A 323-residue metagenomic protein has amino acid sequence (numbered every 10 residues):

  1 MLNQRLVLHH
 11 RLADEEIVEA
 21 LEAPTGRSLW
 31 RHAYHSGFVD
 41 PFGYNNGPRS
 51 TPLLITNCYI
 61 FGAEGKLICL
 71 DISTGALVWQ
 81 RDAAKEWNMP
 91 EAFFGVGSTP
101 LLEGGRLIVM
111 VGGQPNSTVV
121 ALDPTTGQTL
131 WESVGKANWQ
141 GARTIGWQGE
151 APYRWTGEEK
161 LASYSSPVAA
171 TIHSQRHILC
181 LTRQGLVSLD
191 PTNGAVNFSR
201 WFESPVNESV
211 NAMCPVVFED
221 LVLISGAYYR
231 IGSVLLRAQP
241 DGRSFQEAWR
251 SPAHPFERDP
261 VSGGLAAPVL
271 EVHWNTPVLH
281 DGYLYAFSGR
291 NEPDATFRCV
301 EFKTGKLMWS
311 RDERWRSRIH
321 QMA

Functional and structural regions predicted by a protein language model:
M1-A323: Noncatalytic, solvent-exposed loop/strand surfaces of beta-propeller-type extracellular/periplasmic domains
